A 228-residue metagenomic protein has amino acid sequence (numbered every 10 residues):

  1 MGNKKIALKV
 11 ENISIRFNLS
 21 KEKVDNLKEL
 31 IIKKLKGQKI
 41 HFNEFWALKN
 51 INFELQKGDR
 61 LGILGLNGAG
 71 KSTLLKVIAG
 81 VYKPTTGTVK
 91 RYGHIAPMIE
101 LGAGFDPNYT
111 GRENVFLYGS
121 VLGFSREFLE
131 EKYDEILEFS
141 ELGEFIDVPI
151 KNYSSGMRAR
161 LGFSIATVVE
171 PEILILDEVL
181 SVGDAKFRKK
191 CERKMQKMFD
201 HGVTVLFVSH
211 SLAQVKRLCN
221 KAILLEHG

Functional and structural regions predicted by a protein language model:
G2-K49: Pre-NBD coupling/linker segments of ABC/ABC-like ATPases
K28-K36, F116, F128-F145: Conserved ABC ATPase "signature" region
L64-L66: The feature captures the beta-strand-to-loop junction immediately N-terminal to the Walker
S211-R217: Conserved H-loop
R217-L224: Conserved catalytic segment of ABC-fold P-loop ATPases
H227-G228: Conserved ABC ATPase "signature" C-loop
